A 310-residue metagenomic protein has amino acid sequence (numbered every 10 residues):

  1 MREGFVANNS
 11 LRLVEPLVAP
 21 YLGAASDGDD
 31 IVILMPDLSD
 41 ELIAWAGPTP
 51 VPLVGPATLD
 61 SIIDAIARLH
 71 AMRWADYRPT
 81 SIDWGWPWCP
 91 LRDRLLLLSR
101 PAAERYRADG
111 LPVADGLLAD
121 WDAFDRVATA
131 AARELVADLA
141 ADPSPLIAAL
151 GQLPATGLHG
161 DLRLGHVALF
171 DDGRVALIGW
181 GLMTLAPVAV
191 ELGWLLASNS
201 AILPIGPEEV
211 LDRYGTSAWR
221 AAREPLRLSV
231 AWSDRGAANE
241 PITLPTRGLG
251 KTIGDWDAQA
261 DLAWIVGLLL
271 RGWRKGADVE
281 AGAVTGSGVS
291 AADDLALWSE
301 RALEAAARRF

Functional and structural regions predicted by a protein language model:
M1-A19, A57: A conserved alpha-helical element in kinase catalytic cores
F5, V188-P225, A238, I265-S287: Active-site activation/catalytic loop segments of kinase-like enzymes and analogous catalytic loops in related
P20-D29: Short beta-strand micro-motifs within the conserved protein kinase catalytic domain, predominantly in the N-lobe
A25, D76-R92, L226-W232, P245-I253: Short, glycine/acidic-rich hinge or "gate" loops at secondary-structure transitions that mediate conformational
I33-E41: Short pocket-lining segment of the protein kinase catalytic domain that shapes the ATP-binding cleft
I43-R68, A75-H159: ATP-dependent phospho-/nucleotidyl transfer catalytic cores
A140-V190: Active-site acidic catalytic loop and adjacent metal/ATP-binding pocket of ATP-dependent phosphoryl transfer enzymes
I242-L244, A260-F310: ATP/Mg2+ or Mg2+-diphosphate-binding catalytic cores that bind nucleotide phosphates or diphosphates via glycine-rich
